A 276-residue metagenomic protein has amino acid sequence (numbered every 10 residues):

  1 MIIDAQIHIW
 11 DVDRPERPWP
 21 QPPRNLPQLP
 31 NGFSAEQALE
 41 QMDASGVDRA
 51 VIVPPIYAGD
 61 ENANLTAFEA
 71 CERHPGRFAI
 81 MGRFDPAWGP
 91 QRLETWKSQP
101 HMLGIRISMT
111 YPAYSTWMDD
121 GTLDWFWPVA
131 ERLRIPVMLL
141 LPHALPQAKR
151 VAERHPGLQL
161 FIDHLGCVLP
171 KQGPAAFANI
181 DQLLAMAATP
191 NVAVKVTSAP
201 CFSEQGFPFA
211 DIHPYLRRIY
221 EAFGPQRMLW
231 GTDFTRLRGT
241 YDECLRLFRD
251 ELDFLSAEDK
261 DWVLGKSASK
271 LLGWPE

Functional and structural regions predicted by a protein language model:
M1-A5, P15-R49, R217-R218, F223-L229 (+1 more regions): Mid-to-C-terminal alpha-helical segments outside catalytic/metal-binding sites
M1-W125, V129, L133, F177 (+3 more regions): Mid-domain alpha/beta scaffold segments of enzyme catalytic cores
H8, P55-I56, R83-A87, S108-T110 (+5 more regions): Active-site beta-loop-alpha junctions enriched in small/polar residues
D11-V12, G59-E61, Y114-S115, A148 (+3 more regions): Short catalytic/ligand-binding loop motif for oxyanion handling, primarily in non-cytosolic enzymes, centered on
E40-A50, P90-W96, D119-V129, H143-V151 (+5 more regions): Noncatalytic linker/hinge segments flanking ATPase motor cores
H74, H155, L252: Active-site catalytic pocket residues across diverse enzymes, especially alpha/beta-hydrolases
L103, W117-L229: Catalytic pocket-lining loop regions of alpha/beta-barrel enzymes, especially the amidohydrolase/enolase/GH5 lineages
